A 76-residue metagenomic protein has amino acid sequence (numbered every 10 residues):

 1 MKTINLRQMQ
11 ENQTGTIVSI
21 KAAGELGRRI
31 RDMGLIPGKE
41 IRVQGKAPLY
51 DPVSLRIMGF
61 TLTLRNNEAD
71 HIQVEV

Functional and structural regions predicted by a protein language model:
K2, L26-R29: Short alpha-helix capping/helix-loop boundary micro-motifs
K2, L6, Q73-V74: Cytosolic, membrane-proximal regulatory domains of ion/volume homeostasis and mechanosensation machinery
S19-A23: A structural micro-motif recognizing beta-strand termini and the immediately following turn/loop segments
A47-V76: C-terminal structural segments of small proteins and small subunits
